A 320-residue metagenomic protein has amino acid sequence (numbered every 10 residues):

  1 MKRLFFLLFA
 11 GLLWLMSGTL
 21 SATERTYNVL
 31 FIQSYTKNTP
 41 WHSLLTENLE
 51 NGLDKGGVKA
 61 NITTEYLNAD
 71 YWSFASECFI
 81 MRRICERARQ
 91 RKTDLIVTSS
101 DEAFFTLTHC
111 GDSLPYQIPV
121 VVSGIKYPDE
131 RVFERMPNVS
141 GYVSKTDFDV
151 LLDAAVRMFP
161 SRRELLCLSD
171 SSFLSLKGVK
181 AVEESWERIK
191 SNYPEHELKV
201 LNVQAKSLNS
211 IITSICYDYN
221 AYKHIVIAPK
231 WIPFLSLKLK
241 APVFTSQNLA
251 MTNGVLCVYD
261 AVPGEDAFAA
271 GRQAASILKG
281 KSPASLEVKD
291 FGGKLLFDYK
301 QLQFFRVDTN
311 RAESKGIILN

Functional and structural regions predicted by a protein language model:
M1-L4: Positively charged n-region of N-terminal signal peptides that target proteins for export
L7-M16: Bacterial N-terminal signal peptides
L20-N320: Short hydrophobic alpha-helices and adjacent helix-cap/hinge residues
